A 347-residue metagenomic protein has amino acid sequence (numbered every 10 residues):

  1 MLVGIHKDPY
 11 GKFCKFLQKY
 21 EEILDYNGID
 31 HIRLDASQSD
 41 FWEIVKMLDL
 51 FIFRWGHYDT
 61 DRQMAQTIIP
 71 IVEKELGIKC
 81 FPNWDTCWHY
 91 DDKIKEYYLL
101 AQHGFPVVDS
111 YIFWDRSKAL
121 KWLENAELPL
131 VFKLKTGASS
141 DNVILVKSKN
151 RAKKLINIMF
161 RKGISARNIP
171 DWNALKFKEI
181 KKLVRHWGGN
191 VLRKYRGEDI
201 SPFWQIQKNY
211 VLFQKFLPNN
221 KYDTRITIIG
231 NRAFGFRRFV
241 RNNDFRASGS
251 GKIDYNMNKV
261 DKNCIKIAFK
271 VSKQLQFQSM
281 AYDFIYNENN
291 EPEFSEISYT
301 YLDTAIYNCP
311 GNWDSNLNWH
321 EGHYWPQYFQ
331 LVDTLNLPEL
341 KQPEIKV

Functional and structural regions predicted by a protein language model:
M1-G4: Extreme N-terminal starter segment of soluble prokaryotic enzymes
P9-K121, N125: Conserved N-proximal alpha/beta basic substrate-recognition cap immediately N-terminal to, or forming the N-lobe
D59-D61, S139, L302: Short glycine-rich, flexible loops that bind phosphorylated cofactors or substrates
T86, D115-K118, T136-S139, K149-A152 (+1 more regions): Short acidic/polar capping segments at secondary-structure boundaries
L130, L212, F234-G235, M280 (+1 more regions): Protein kinase-like catalytic core scaffold
K147-N263: Phosphate-binding site of ATP-dependent enzymes
I253-K259, N263, Q274-F277, Y286-V347: C-terminal active-site "lid" helix and adjoining low-complexity regulatory extension at the edge of ATP-using catalytic
I267-S272: A conserved acidic, glycine/proline-rich C-terminal tail/linker
